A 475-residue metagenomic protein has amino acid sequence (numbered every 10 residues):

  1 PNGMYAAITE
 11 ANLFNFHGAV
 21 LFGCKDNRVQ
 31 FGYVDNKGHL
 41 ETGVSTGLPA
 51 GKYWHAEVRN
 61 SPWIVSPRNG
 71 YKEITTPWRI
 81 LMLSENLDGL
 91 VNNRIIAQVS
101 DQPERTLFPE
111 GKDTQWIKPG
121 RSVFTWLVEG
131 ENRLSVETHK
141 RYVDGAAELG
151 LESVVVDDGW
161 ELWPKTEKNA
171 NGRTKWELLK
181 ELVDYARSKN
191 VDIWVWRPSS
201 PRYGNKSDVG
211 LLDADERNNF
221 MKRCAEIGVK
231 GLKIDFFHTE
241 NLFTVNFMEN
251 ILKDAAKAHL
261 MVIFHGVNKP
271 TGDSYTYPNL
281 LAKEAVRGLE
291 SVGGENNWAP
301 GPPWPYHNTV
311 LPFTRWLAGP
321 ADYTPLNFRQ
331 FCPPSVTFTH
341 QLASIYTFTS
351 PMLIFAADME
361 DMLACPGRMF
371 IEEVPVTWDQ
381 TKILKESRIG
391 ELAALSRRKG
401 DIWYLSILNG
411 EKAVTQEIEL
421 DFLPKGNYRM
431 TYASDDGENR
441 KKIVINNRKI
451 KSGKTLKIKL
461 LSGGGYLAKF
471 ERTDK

Functional and structural regions predicted by a protein language model:
P1-E104: N-terminal accessory beta-strand-rich subdomains and adjacent acidic, glycine-rich linkers that precede catalytic cores
I74-S153: An acidic-aromatic substrate-binding cleft motif
A146, D235, V262, T347 (+1 more regions): Conserved, mostly hydrophobic/aromatic
D157-T337: Aromatic- and carboxylate-enriched substrate-binding clefts and catalytic-loop regions of carbohydrate-active enzymes
D235, Y432-G453: Solvent-exposed beta-strand/loop surfaces of large extracellular or lumenal domains
T339, A343-K382: Catalytic cores of secreted or luminal carbohydrate-active enzymes
R388-K425, Y466-K469: Carbohydrate-binding surface patches
N447-K475: C-terminal beta-strand-rich structural cap/linker in extracellular carbohydrate-active enzymes
